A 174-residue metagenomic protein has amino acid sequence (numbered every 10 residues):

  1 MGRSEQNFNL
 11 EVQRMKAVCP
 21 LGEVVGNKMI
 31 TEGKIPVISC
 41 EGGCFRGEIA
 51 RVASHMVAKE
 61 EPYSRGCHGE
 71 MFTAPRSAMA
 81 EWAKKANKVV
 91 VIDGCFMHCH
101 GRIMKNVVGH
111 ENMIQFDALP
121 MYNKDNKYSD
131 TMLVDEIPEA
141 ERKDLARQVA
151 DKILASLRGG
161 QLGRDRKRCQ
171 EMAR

Functional and structural regions predicted by a protein language model:
M1-S64, A78, K84-K88, H98-R174: Iron-sulfur (Fe-S) cluster-binding modules
E70-R76: Short acidic loop-to-helix transition motifs that present clustered carboxylates
